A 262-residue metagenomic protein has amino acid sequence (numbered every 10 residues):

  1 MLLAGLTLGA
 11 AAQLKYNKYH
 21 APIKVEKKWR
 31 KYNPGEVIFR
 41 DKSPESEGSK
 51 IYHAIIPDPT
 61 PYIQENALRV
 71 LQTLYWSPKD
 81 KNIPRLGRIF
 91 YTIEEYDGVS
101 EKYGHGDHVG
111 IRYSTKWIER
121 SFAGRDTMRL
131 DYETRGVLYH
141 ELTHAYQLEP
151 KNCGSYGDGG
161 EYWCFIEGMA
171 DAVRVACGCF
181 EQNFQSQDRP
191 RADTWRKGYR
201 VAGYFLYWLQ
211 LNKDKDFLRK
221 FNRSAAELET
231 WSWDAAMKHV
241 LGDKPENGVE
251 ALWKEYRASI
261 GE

Functional and structural regions predicted by a protein language model:
M1-G5: Bacterial N-terminal signal peptides
G9-E36, E262: N-terminal low-structure segments adjacent to metalloprotease catalytic domains across cellular compartments
R30-P57: Acidic/histidine-rich, surface-exposed loop or edge segments in extracytoplasmic proteins
E47-K116: Auxiliary, metal-adjacent structural segments of Zn-dependent hydrolase domains
H53-E65, M128-V137, G160-C164, D193-R200 (+2 more regions): Soluble non-cytosolic domains of exported or imported proteins
Y96, Y103-Q182: Zinc-dependent metallopeptidase catalytic helix centered on the HExxH motif and its immediate flanking segment
A176-R196, L209-E227: Short helix/loop segments within enzyme catalytic domains that coordinate or immediately flank catalytic cofactors
A202-E262: Pan-zinc metallopeptidase signature
